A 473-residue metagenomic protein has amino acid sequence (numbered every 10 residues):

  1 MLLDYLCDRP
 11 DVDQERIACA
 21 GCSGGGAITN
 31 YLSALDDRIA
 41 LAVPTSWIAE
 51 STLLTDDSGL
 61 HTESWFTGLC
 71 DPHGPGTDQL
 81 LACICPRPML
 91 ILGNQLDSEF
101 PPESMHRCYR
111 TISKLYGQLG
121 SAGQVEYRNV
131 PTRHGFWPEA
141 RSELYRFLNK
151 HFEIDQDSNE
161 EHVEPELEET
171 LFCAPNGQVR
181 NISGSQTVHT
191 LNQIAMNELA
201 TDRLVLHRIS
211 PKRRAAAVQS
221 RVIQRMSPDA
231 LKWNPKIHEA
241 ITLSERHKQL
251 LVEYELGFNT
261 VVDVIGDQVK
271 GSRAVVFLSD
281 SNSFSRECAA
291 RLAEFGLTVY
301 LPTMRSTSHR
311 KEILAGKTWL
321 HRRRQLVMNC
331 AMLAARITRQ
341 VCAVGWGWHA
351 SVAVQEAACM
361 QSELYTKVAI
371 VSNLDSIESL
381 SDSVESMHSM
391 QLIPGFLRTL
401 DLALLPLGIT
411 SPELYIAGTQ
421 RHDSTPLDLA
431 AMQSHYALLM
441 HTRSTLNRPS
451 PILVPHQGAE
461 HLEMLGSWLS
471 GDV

Functional and structural regions predicted by a protein language model:
M1-C22, I39, E312-W348: Gly/Ser-rich "nucleophile elbow"/oxyanion-hole loop immediately N-terminal to the catalytic nucleophile in hydrolases
A20-C22, T29-S33, A40, P44-T52 (+7 more regions): Catalytic-domain carbohydrate-binding cleft regions of carbohydrate-active enzymes
G26-D37, A350-S362, V368: Short glycine-enriched nucleophile-adjacent loop and the immediately C-terminal alpha-helix near the catalytic center
R38-L53, E363-D375: A conserved short beta-strand
T45, L278-S279, M304, V371: Alpha/beta-hydrolase
G59-T67, F277, S386-Q391: Short, basic, glycine/proline-bearing loop/turn elements
C85, L92-V261, I265-R273, S281-T298 (+3 more regions): Alpha/beta-hydrolase-fold serine-hydrolase catalytic core, especially in secreted/extracellular enzymes
